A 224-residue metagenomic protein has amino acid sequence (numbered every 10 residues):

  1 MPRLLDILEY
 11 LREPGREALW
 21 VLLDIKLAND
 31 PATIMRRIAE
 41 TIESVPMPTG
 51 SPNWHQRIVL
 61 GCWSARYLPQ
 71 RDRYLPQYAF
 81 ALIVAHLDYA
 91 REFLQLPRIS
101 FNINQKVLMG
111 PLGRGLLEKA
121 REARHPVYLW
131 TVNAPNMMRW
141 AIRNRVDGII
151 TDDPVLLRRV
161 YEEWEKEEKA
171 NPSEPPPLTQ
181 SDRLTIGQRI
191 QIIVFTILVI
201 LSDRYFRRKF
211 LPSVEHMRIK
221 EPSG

Functional and structural regions predicted by a protein language model:
M1-Q77, I103, A123, D182 (+1 more regions): Metal-dependent phosphodiesterase/phospholipase catalytic core, i.e., the His/Asp/Glu-rich active-site region
A79-G224: C-terminal active-site rim and adjoining tail of enzyme catalytic domains
